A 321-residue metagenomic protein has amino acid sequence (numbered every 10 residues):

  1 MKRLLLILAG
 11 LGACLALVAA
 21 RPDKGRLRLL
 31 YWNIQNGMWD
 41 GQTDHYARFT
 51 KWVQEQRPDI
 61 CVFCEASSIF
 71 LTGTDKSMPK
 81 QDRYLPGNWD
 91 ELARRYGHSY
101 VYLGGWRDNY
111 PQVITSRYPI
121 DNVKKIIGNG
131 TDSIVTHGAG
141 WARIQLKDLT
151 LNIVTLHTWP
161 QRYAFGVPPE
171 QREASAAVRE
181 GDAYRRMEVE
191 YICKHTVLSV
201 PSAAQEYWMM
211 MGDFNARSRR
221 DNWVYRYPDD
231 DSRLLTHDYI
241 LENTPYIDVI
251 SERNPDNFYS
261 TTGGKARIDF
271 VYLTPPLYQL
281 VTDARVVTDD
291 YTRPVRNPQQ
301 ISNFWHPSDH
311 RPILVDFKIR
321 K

Functional and structural regions predicted by a protein language model:
K2-G10: Sec-dependent signal peptide recognition, specifically the positively charged N-region followed immediately by
R3, L15-R95, W106-N109, D309 (+1 more regions): N-terminal, active-site-proximal structural segment of metallo-dependent hydrolase catalytic domains
R26-M38, K124-I126, T150-P160, V167 (+1 more regions): Active-site-proximal beta-strand elements of phosphoester/diester hydrolases
N33-Q35, S67, H157-W159, F214-R217 (+1 more regions): Catalytic metal-binding/acid-base residues of hydrolase active sites
N36-M38, I127-G130, P169-R186, S218 (+1 more regions): Surface-exposed cleft-lining segments at the edges of enzyme active sites
C64-Y163: Structured beta-strand-rich core segments of catalytic domains in phosphoester-bond hydrolases
K125-I126, L198-M209, N215-K321: Metal-dependent phosphoester-hydrolase catalytic domains
Q145, N152, E180-N215: His/acidic metal-ligating clusters that form di-metal
